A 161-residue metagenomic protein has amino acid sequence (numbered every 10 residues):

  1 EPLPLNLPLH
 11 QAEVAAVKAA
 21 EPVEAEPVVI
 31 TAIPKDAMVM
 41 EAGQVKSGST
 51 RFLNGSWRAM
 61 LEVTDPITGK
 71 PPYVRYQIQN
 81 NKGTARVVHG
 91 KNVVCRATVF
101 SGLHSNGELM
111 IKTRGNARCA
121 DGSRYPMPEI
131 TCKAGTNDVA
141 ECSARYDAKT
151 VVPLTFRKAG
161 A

Functional and structural regions predicted by a protein language model:
E1-F52, A159-A161: Amphipathic/hydrophobic helical signal segments and adjacent flexible N-terminal regions that mediate secretion
V28, V39, A97-E108, N137-A161: Edge beta-strand at a domain terminus
D36-G69, C142-S143: Tryptophan-anchored aromatic micro-motifs
V63, I67-E108, C142-R145: N-terminal glycine/threonine-rich, aromatic-flanked beta-hairpin/loop signature
T64, R118, D147-K149: Short glycine/acidic-enriched loop and turn motifs that connect beta-strands
I67, N116, P126-P128, V151-A161: N-terminal localization leaders that direct proteins to membranes or organelles, or to membrane-proximal/supramolecular
V74-N80, P128-G135, L154-F156: Broad, structure-driven detector of short, well-ordered beta-strand segments within folded domains
V88-V139: Contiguous, well-ordered beta-strand patches that form the walls/edges of small beta-barrel/beta-sandwich domains
